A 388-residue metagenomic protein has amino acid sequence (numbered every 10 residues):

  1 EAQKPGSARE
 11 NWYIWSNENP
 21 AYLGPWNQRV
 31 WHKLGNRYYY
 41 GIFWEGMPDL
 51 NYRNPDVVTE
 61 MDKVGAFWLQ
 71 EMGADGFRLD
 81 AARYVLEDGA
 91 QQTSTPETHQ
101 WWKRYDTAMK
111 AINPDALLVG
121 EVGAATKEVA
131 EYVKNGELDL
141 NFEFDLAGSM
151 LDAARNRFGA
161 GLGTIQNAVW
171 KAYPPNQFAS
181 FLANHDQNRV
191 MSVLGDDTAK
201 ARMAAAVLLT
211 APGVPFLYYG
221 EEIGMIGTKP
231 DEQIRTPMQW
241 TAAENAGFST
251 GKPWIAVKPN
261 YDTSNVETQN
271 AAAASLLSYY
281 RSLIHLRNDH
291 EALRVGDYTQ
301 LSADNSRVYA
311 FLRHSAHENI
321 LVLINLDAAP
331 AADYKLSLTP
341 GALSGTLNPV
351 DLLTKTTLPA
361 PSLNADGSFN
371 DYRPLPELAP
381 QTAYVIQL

Functional and structural regions predicted by a protein language model:
E1-G89, P96-P212, E244, N260-Y261 (+2 more regions): Alpha-amylase-like alpha-glycosidases and glucanotransferases acting on alpha-linked glucans and related
A21-L23, E318-N319, T356-A360: Short, surface-exposed beta-strand/loop "edge" segments at domain boundaries and coil↔beta transitions
W31, Y298-S302, L312, P359-G367: Short, exposed beta-strand/loop patches in secreted or surface proteins that constitute
Q70, D304, H314, F369 (+1 more regions): Surface-exposed coil/turn segments at beta-strand junctions on protein surfaces, enriched
D106-I112, G123-A124, V129-N141, S149-L151 (+2 more regions): Loop/helix patches that line or flank the sugar-binding groove of alpha-linked glycan CAZymes
L343-S368: Trp/Gly-enriched beta-strand surface patches
L363-L388: C-terminal beta-strand-rich structural cap/linker in extracellular carbohydrate-active enzymes
